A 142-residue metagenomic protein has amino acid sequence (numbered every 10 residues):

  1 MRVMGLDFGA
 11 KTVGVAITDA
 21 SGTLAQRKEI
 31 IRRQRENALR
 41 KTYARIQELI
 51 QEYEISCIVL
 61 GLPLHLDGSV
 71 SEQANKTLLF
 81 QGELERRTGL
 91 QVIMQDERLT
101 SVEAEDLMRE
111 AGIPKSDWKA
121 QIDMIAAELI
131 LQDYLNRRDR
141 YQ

Functional and structural regions predicted by a protein language model:
M1-V3, K11-Q142: Phosphate- and other anionic-substrate recognition elements at nucleic-acid/protein interfaces
D7: Conserved catalytic-loop position in the HRD/HxD motif
